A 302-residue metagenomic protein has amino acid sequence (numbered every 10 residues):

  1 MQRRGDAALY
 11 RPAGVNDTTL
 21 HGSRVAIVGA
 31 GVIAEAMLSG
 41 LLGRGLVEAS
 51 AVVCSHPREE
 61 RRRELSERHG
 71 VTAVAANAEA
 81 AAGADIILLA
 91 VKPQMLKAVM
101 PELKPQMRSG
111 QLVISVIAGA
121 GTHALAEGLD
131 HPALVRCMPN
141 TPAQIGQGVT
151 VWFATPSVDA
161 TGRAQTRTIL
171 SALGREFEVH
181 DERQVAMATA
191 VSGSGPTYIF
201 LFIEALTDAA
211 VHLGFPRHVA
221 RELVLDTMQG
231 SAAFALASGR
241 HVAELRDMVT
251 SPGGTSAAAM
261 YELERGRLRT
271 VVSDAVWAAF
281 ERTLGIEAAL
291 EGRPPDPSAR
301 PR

Functional and structural regions predicted by a protein language model:
D6-A75, A82, V211-L213, A299-P301: NAD(P)+-binding Rossmann beta1-loop-alpha1 motif at the extreme N-terminus of oxidoreductases
Y10-R11, N16, L225-R302: NAD(P)-dependent Rossmann-like dehydrogenase/reductase catalytic/cofactor-binding core
V52, R62, A80, P216-L223 (+1 more regions): Small-residue helix-packing motif on alpha-helices
V53, R58-E59, R68-H69, N77-W152 (+1 more regions): Rossmann-like NAD(P)(H) cofactor-binding subdomain of soluble oxidoreductases
A124-A133, V149-M187, I199-A237: Internal alpha-helical scaffold of NAD(P)-dependent oxidoreductase catalytic cores
Q184-A190, V242-D247: Short pre-catalytic strand/loop immediately N-terminal to key active-site residues, enriched for Gly-Thr
